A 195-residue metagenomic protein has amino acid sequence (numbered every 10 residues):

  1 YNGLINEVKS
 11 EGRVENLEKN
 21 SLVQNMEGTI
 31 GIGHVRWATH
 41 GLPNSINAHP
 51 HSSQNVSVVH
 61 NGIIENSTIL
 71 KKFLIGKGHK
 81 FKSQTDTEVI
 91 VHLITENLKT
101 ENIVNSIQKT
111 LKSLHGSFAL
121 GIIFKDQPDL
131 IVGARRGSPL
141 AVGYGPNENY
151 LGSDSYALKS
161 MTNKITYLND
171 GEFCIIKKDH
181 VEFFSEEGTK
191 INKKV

Functional and structural regions predicted by a protein language model:
Y1-V195: Conserved short alpha-helical segments that host acidic/polar catalytic motifs at enzyme active sites
